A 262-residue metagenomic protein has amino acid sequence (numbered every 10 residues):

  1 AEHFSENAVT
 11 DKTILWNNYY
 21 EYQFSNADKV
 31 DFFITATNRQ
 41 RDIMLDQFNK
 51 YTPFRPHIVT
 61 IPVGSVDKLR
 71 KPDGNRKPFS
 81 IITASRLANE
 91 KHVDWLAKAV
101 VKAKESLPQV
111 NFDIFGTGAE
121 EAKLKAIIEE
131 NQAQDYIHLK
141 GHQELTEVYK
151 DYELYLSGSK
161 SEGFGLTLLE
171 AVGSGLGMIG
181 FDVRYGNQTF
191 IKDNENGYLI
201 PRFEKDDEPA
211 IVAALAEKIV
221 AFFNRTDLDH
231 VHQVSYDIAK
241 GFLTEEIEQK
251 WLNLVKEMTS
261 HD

Functional and structural regions predicted by a protein language model:
T13-F33: Membrane-proximal helix-turn-helix segments that form the acceptor-binding/catalytic region of lipid-linked
D28-L69: Donor nucleotide-sugar binding/catalytic pocket of nucleotide-sugar-dependent glycosyltransferases
F79-E105, A119-K125: A conserved mid-protein helix/loop that constitutes part of the nucleotide-sugar donor-binding site
Q109, A133, A221, D227-G241 (+1 more regions): A short, well-ordered alpha-helix in the C-terminal region of glycosyltransferases
K123-H142: Nucleotide-activated donor-binding/catalytic signature segment of Leloir-type glycosyltransferases, i.e., the conserved
K160: Aromatic "clamp/platform" in nucleotide-sugar-dependent glycosyltransferases that forms part of the donor/acceptor
G177-F181, I191: Short hydrophobic beta-strand element within catalytic cores of glycosyltransferases and related nucleotide-activated
Q188-I219: Change "using UDP/GDP/dTDP sugars" to "using nucleotide sugars
